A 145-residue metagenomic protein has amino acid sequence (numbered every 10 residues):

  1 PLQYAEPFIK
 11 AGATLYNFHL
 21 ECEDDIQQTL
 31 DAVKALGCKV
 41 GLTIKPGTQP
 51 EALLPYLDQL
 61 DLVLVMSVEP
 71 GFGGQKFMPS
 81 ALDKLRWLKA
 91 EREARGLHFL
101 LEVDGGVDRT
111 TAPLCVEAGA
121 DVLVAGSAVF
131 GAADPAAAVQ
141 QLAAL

Functional and structural regions predicted by a protein language model:
Q3-P7, A13-L100: Conserved anion-binding
F8, V63, L88, D104 (+3 more regions): Conserved, mostly hydrophobic/aromatic
A11-A13, G119-A120: As written
L15, V40, V122-L123, V129: A short hydrophobic/small-residue beta-strand
E69-G71, G106-R109, V129-F130: Short Gly/Pro-enriched loop/turn and capping motifs at secondary-structure junctions
M78, L82, R109, A132 (+1 more regions): Electropositive phosphate-/nucleotide-binding environments in soluble metabolic enzymes
G106-A118: Acidic, divalent-metal-coordinating active-site segment for phosphoryl/phosphodiester hydrolysis, typified by short
V116, A128-L145: C-terminal helical cap(s) of enzyme catalytic domains, especially alpha/beta-barrels
